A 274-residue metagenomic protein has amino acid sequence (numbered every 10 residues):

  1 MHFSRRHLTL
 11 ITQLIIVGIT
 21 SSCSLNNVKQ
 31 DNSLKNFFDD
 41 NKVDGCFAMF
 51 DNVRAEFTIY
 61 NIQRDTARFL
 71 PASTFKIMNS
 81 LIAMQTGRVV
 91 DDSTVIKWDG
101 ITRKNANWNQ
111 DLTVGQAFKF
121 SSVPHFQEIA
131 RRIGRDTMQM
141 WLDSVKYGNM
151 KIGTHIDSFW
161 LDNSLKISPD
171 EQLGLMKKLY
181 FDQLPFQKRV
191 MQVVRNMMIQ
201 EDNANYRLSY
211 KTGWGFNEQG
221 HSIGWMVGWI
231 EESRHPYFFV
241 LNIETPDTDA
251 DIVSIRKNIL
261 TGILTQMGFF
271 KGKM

Functional and structural regions predicted by a protein language model:
M1-T12: Bacterial N-terminal signal peptides that target proteins for export
S21-S22: C-terminal motif of bacterial Sec signal peptides marking the signal peptidase cleavage site
L25-F37, N41, R68, R132-G134 (+2 more regions): Structured C-terminal helix/loop/strand segments within mature extracytoplasmic catalytic/sensor domains
D40-D51: Short N-terminal helix-loop-first-beta-strand/juxtamembrane motif that initiates sensory/input modules
N52-T66: Short, conserved catalytic-motif segment at the N-terminal edge
R68-D92, A117, F239: Active-site SXXK
Q85-G100, F186-M191: Short, well-structured active-site flanking segments
A106, T113, F126-K177, F181: Mid-domain, small-residue-enriched loop/turn segments at the edges of structured enzyme/sensor domains
